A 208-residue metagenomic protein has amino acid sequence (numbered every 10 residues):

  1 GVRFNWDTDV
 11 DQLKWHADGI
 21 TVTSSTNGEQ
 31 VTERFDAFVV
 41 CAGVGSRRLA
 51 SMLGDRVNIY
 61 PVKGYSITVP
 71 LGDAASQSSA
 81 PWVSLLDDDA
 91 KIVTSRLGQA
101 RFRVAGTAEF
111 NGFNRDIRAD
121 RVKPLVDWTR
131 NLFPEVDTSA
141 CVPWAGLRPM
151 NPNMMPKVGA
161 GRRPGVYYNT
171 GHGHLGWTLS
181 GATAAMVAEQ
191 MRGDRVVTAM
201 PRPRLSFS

Functional and structural regions predicted by a protein language model:
G1-D11: A conserved beta-strand/loop element that lines the FAD pocket in flavoprotein oxidoreductases
V2, N131-E135, R192-V196: Generic secondary-structure signature for well-ordered alpha-helical cores
N5, V39, Y167-N169: Hydrophobic/aromatic beta-strand patches that form the interior of the parallel beta-sheet core in alpha/beta enzyme
D7, A105-T107, N169: Short beta-strands and strand-loop turn motifs
D7, A140-V142, M200-R204: Beta-strand segments within the central parallel beta-sheet cores of soluble alpha/beta enzyme folds
Q12-G19, S24, T32-E33, A37-R162: Active-site substrate-recognition segment that forms the wall of the catalytic cavity or substrate channel
G28: FAD-binding core/adjacent interface of flavoenzyme oxidoreductases
L71, M155-S208: C-terminal lid/capping helical subdomain adjacent to the catalytic/cofactor pocket in oxidative enzymes
